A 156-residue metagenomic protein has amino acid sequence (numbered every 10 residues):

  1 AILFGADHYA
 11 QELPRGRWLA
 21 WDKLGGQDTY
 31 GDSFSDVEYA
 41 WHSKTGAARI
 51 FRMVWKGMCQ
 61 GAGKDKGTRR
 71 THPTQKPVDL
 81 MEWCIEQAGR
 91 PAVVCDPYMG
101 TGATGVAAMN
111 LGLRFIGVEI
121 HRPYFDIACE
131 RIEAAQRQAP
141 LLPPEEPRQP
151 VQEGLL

Functional and structural regions predicted by a protein language model:
A1-L156: Class I S-adenosyl-L-methionine
